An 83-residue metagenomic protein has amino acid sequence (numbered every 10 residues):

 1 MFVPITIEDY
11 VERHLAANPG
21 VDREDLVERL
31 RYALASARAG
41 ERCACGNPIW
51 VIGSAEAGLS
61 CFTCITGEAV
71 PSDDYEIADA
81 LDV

Functional and structural regions predicted by a protein language model:
M1-S36, E76-V83: Short, intrinsically disordered terminal segments enriched in charged and Pro/Gly residues
E28-A39, I49-A55: Short, flexible, mixed-charge glycine/proline-rich loop motifs that serve as phosphate/nucleic-acid-contacting
R42-G46, C61-C64: Short cysteine-rich clusters marking metal-coordination/redox-active sites
N47-V51, I65-E68: Cys/His-rich microdomains that often coordinate metals
A55-G67: Cysteine-rich micro-motifs
G58, A69-A78: Basic, glycine-/proline-tolerant helical and adjacent loop/strand elements that line or dock onto nucleic-acid
